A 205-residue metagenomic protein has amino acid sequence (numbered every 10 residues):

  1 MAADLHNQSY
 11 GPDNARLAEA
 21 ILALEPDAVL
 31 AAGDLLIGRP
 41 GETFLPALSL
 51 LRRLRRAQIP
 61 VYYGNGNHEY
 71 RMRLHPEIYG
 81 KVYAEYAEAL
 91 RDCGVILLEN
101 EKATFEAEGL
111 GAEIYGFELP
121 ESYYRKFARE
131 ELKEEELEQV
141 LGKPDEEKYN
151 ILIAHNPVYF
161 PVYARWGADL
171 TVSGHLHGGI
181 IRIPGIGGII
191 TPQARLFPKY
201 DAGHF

Functional and structural regions predicted by a protein language model:
M1-A15, L35-L45, R71-K81, S122-L132 (+1 more regions): Acidic/histidine-rich helix-loop elements that form or flank divalent-metal/phosphate-binding sites at the catalytic
D4, G33-D34, G66, H155 (+1 more regions): Active-site glycine-centered loops adjacent to acidic/histidine catalytic or metal-binding residues that shape
D13-E106, D201: Core catalytic region of metal-dependent phosphoesterases/phosphodiesterases, especially metallo-beta-lactamase-like
D27-A28, Y62, V95-I96, A112 (+3 more regions): Short, Asp-centered acidic motifs that coordinate Mg2+ and/or phosphate in catalytic or ligand-binding sites
R73-C93, A107-N150, F160-P161, W166: Binuclear metal-dependent hydrolase catalytic cores centered on His/Asp/Glu-rich metal-binding motifs
K102, I114-G116, A202-H204: Conserved hydrophobic/aromatic beta-strand scaffold that supports enzyme active sites
I151, N156-F205: Conserved beta-sheet core of the metallophosphoesterase superfamily
